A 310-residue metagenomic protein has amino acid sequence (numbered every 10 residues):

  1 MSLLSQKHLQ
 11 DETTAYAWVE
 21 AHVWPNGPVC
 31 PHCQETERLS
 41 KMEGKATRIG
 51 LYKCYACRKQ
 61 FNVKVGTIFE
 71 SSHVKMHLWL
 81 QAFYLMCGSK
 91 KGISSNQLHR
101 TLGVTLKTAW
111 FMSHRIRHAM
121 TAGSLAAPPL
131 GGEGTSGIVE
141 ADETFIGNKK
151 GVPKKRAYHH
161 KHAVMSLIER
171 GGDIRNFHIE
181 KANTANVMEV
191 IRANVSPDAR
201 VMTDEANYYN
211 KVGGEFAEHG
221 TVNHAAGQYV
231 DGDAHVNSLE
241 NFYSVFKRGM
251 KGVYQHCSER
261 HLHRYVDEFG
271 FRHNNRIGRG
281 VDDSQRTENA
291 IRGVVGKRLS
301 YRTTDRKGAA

Functional and structural regions predicted by a protein language model:
M1-A310: Residue-level recognition of single "structural anchor" positions that define or cap local secondary structure
